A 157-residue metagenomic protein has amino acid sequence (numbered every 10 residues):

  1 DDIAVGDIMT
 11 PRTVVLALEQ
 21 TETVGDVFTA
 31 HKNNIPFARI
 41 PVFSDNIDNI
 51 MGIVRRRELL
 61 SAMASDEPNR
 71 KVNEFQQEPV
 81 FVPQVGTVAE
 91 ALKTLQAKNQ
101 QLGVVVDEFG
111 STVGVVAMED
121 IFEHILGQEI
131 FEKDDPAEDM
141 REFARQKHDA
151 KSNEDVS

Functional and structural regions predicted by a protein language model:
D1-S157: Soluble cytosolic regulatory domains appended to membrane proteins
